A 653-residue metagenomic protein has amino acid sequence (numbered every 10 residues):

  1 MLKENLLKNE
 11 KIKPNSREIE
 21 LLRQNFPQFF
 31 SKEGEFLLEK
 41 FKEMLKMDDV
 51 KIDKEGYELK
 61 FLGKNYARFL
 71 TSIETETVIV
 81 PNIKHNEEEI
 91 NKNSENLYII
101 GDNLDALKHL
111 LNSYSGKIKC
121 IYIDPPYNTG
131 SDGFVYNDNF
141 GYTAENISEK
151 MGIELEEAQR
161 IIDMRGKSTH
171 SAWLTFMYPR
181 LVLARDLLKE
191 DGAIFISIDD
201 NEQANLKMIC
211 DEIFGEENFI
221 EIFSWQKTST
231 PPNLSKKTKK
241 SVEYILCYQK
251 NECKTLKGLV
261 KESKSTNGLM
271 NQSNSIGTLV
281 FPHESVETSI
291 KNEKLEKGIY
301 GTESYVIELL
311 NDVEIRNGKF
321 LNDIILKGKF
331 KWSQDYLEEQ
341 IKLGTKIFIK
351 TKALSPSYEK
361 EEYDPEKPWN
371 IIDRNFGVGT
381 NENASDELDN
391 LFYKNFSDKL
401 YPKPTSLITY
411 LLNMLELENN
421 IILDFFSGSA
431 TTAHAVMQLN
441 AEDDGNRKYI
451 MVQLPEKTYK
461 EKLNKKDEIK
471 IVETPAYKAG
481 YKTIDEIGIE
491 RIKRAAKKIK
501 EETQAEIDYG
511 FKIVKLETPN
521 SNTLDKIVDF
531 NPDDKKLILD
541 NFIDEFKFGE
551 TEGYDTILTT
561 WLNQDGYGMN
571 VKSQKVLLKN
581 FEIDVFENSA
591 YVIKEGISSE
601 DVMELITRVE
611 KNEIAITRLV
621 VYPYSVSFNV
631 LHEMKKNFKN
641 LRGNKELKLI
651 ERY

Functional and structural regions predicted by a protein language model:
M1-Y122, Y127-P179, K470, Y624-V626 (+2 more regions): DnaQ-like (DEDDh/DEDDy) 3′-5′ exonuclease domain used for proofreading and 3′-end trimming on nucleic acids
N103-A106, L110-S113, F176-L181, L187-L188 (+4 more regions): Phosphate/ATP-binding catalytic cores across multiple sugar-kinase/actin-like superfamilies, primarily ASKHA
G116-F134, C210, I422-V436, L562: Conserved proline-anchored active-site loop of SAM-dependent methyltransferases that bridges a beta-strand
K117-A193, N201, L256-L310, Q438-T474 (+2 more regions): SAM-dependent methyltransferase catalytic-core segment centered on the flexible catalytic loop and adjoining short
E157-A172, E221-N233, Y410-N419, Q438-T518 (+1 more regions): Cysteine-dependent PTP/DSP-like catalytic domain, specifically the C-terminal lobe
M177, E190-D191, D200-E262: Signature of N6-adenine DNA methyltransferases within the class I
T228-P232, T238, Q249-N390: Active-site-adjacent helix-turn-beta-strand microarchitecture at beta-sheet edges that either contains or buttresses
N563-I583: Conserved helicase/translocase motor-coupling segment
